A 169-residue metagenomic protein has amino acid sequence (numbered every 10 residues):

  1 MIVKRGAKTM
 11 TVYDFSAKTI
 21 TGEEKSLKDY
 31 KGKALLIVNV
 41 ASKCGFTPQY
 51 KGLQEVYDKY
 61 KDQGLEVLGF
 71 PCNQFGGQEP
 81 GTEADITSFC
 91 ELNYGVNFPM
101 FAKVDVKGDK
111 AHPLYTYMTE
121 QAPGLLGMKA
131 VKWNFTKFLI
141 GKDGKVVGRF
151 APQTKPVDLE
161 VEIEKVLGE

Functional and structural regions predicted by a protein language model:
I2-E169: Chalcogenol-based redox active-site neighborhoods
